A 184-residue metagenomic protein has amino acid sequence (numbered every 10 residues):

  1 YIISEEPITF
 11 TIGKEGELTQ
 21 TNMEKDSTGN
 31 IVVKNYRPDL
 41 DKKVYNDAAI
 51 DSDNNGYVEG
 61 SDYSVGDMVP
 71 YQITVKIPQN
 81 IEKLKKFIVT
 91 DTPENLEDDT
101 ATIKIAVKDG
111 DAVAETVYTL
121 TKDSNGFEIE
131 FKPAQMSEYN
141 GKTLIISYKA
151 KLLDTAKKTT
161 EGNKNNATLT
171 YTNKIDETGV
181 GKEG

Functional and structural regions predicted by a protein language model:
Y1-E6, D62, G110-T155: Extracellular adhesion/glycan-binding regions together with long Ser/Thr- and acidic-residue-rich low-complexity tracts
I3-E24, I73, K85, S137-G184: Serine/threonine-enriched low-complexity regions used as flexible
S4-I50: Primarily secretory-pathway and cell-envelope proteins
L40, V75, A101-I103, N165-L169: One face of beta-strands
A48-E59: Surface-exposed intrinsically disordered loops and tails
Y63-F87: Short beta-strand elements of extracellular/lumenal beta-sandwich folds
T90-D111: Solvent-exposed beta-hairpin/edge-strand motifs
D99-T100, D111-V117, T178-V180: Surface-exposed loop/edge segments in extracytoplasmic proteins
